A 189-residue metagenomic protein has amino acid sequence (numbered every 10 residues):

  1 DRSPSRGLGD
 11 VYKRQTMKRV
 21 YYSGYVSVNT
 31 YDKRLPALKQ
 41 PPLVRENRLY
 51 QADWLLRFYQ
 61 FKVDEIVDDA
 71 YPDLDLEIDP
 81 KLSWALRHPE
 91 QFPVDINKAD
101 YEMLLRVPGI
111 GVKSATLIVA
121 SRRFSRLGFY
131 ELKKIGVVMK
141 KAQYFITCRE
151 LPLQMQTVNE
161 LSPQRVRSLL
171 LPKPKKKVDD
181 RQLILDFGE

Functional and structural regions predicted by a protein language model:
D1-L8, Y12: Single conserved hydrophobic/aromatic residue that forms the stacking wall/gate of nucleotide- or nucleobase-binding
K18-L43, Y59-W84, H88: Flexible glycine/acidic-rich beta-alpha junction loops that bind and position SAM and/or redox cofactors in anaerobic
A37-L38, V44, F58, A99 (+2 more regions): Accessory DNA-binding and partner-docking regions appended to nucleic-acid-acting proteins, especially the terminal
L43-Q51: Generic recognition of short, well-ordered alpha-helical interface segments
A52, I118: Conserved, mostly hydrophobic/aromatic
D73-M103, F129-E189: C-terminal extensions
S121-R122: Residue-level signature of tetratricopeptide-repeat
